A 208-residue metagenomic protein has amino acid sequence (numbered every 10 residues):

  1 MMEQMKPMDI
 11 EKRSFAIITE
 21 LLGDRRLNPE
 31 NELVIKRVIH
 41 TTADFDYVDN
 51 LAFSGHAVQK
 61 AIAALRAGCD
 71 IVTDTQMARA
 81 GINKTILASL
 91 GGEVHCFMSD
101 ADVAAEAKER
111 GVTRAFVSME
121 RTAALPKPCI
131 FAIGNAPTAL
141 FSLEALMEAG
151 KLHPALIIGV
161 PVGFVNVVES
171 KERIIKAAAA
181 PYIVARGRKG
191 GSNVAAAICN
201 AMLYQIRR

Functional and structural regions predicted by a protein language model:
M1-P29: Charged, compositionally biased N-terminal leader segments and the immediate start of the first structured element
R26-H40: N-terminal glycine-rich anion-binding loops that anchor highly charged ligand groups
D49-A64: A short, well-structured juxtamembrane/interface segment
D74, I157-G159, I198: Buried hydrophobic positions in well-ordered alpha/beta secondary-structure cores of metabolic enzymes
A78-G81, P137-L143, F164-V168, G191-A195: Short glycine/serine/threonine-rich phosphate/pyrophosphate-binding segments that cradle anionic phosphate groups
L87-L125: Long, charge-dense
L125, A139-I157, N166-E169: Feature captures the catalytic cores and cofactor-binding loops of soluble hydro-lyases/lyases that act on carboxylate
A155, V165-R208: C-terminal functional extensions of proteins
